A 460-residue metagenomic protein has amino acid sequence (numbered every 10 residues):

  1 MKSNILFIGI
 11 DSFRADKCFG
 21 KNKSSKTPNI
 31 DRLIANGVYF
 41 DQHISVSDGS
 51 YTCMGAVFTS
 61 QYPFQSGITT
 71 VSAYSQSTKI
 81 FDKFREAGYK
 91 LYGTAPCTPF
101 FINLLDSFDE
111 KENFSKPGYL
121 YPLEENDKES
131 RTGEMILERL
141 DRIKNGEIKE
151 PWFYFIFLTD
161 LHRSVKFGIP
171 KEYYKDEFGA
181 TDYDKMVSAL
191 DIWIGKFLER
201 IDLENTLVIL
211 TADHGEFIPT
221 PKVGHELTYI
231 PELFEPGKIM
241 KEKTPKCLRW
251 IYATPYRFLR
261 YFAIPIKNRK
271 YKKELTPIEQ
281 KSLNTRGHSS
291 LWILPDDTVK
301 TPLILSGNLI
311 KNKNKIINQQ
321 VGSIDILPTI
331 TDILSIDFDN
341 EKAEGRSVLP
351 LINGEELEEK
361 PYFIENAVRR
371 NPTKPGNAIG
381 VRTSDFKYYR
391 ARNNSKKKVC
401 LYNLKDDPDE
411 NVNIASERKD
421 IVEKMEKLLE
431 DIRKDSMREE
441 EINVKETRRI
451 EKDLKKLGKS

Functional and structural regions predicted by a protein language model:
M1-S460: Catalytic domains that recognize anionic headgroups
